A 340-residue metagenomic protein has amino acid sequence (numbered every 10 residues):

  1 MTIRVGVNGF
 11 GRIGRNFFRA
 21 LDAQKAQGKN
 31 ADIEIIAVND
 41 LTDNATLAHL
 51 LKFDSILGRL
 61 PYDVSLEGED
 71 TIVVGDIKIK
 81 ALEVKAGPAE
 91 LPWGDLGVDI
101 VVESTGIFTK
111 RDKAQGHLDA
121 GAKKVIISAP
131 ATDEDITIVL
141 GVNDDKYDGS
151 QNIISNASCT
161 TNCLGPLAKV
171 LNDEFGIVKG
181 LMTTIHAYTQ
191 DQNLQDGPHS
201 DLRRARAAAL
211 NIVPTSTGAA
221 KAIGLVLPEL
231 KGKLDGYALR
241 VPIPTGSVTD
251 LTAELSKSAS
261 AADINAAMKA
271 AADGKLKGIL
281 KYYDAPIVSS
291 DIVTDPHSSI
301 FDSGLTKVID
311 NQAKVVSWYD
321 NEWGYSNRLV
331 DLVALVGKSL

Functional and structural regions predicted by a protein language model:
M1-A205, K307, D331, S339-L340: N-terminal Rossmann-like NAD(P) cofactor-binding subdomain of oxidoreductases, focused on the glycine-rich
T2, G236, V248, T252-L340: C-terminal active-site/capping subdomain that shapes the small-molecule cofactor and substrate pocket of enzyme
N8, R15-R19, E34, R59 (+3 more regions): Active-site-lining helix/loop region of Rossmann-like oxidoreductase modules
G68, E134, A208, T245-S247 (+1 more regions): A generic structural signal for well-ordered coil/turn residues at beta-strand boundaries that shape enzyme active-site
I72, I138-L140, I153, L194-Q195 (+5 more regions): Short clusters of hydrophobic/aromatic residues that line enzyme substrate/ligand-binding pockets
E83-A86, Q151, L230, P296-D302: A general structural signal for short secondary-structure boundary/capping elements
